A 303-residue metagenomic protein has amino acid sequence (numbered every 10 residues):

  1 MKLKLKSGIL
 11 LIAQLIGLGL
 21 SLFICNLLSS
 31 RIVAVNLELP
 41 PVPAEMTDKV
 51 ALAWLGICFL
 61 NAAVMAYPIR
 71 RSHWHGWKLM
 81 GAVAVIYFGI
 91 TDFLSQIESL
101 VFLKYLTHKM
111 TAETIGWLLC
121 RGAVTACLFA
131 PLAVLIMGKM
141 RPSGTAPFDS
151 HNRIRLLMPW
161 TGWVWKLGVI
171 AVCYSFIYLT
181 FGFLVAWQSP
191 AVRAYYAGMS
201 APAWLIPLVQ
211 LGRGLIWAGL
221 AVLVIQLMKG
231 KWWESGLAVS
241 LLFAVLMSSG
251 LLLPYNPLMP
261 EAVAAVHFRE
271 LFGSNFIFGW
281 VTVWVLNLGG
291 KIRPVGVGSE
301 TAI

Functional and structural regions predicted by a protein language model:
M1-I303: Juxtamembrane/disordered regions of integral membrane proteins
